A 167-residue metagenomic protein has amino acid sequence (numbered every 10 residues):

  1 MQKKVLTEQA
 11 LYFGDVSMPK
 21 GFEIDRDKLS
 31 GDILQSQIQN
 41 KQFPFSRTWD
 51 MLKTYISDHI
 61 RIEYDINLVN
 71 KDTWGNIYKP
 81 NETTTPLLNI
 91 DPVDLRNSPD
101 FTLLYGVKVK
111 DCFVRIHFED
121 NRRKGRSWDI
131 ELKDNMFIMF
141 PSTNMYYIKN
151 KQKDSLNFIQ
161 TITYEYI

Functional and structural regions predicted by a protein language model:
M1-V69, T73-W74, T84: Non-heme Fe(II)/2-oxoglutarate
F13-D15, F137-M139, I159: Ordered hydrophobic segments in well-structured contexts
S17-P19, Y78, G106-K108, T163-I167: Solvent-exposed residues in well-ordered beta-strands and their adjoining turns, especially edge/terminal strands
V69-N144, K149, L156: Catalytic core of non-heme Fe(II) oxygenases with the double-stranded beta-helix
T102-L104, D154-I167: A short hydrophobic beta-strand segment most commonly corresponding to one strand of the jelly-roll/cupin
